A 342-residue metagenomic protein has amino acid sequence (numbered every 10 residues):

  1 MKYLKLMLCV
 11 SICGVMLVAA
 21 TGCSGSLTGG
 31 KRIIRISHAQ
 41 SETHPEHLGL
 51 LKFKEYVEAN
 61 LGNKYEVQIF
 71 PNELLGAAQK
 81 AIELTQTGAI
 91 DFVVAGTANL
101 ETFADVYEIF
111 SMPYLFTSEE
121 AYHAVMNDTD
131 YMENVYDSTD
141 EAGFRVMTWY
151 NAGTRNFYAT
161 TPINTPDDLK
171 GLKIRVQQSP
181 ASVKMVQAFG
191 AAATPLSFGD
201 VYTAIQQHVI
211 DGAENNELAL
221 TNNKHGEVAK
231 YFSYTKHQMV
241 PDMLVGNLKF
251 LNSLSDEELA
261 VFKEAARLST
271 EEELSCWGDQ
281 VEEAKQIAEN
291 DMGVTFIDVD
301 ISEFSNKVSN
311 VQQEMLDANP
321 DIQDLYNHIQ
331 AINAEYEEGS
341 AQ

Functional and structural regions predicted by a protein language model:
M1-V10: Bacterial N-terminal signal peptides that target proteins for export
C9-L17: Hydrophobic helical h-region of N-terminal Sec-dependent signal peptides in bacterial secretory/periplasmic proteins
V18-G22: C-terminal motif of bacterial Sec signal peptides marking the signal peptidase cleavage site
C23-E120, D130, T139-E141, R145-Q342: N-terminal secretory/targeting leader peptides
V125-D137: Signature of the catalytic double-stranded beta-helix
